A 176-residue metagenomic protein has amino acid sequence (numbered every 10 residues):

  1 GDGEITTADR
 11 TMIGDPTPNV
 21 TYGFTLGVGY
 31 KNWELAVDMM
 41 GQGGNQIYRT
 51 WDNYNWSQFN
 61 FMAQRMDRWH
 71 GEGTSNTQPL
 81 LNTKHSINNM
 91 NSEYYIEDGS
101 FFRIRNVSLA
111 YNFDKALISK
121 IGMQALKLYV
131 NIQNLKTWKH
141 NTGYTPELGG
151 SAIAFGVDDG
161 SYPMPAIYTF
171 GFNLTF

Functional and structural regions predicted by a protein language model:
G1-P16, H140: Conserved small-residue
V20, K31-W33, S100, G122-L126 (+1 more regions): Outer-envelope beta-barrel architecture signal
G23-T25, N106-A110, T169-G171: Membrane-embedded beta-strand positions in outer-membrane beta-barrel channels/transporters
G29, M40-Q42, N131-L135, T175: Outer-membrane beta-barrel pore domains and translocons
N32-A36, A116-L117: Repeated loop/turn-to-beta-strand initiation elements of outer-membrane beta-barrel proteins
V37, L128-V130, F172: Membrane-embedded beta-strand positions of outer-membrane beta-barrel proteins
Q42-I132: Extracytoplasmic gating/loop element in the C-terminal half of outer-membrane beta-barrel translocons and assembly
N76, T137-F176: C-terminal beta-signal and terminal closure region of outer-membrane beta-barrel proteins
